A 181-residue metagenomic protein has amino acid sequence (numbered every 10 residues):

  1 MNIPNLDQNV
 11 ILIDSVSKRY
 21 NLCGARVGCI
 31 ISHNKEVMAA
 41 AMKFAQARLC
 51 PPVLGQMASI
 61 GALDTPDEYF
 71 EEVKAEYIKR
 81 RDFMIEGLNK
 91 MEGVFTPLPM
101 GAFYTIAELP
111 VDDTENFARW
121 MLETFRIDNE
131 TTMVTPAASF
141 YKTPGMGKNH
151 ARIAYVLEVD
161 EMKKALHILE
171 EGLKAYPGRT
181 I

Functional and structural regions predicted by a protein language model:
M1-I181: PLP-dependent class I/II
